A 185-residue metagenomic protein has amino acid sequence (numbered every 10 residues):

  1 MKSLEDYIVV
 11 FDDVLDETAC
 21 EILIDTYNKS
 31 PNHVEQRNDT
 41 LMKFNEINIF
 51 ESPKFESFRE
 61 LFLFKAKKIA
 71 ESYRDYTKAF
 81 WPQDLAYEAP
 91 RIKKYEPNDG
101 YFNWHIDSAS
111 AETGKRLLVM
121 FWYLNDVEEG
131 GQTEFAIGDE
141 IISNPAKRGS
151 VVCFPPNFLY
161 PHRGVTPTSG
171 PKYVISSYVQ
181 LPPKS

Functional and structural regions predicted by a protein language model:
M1-D84, R91: Non-heme Fe(II)/2-oxoglutarate
E60-L63, K67, E71-S185: Catalytic core of non-heme Fe(II) oxygenases with the double-stranded beta-helix
